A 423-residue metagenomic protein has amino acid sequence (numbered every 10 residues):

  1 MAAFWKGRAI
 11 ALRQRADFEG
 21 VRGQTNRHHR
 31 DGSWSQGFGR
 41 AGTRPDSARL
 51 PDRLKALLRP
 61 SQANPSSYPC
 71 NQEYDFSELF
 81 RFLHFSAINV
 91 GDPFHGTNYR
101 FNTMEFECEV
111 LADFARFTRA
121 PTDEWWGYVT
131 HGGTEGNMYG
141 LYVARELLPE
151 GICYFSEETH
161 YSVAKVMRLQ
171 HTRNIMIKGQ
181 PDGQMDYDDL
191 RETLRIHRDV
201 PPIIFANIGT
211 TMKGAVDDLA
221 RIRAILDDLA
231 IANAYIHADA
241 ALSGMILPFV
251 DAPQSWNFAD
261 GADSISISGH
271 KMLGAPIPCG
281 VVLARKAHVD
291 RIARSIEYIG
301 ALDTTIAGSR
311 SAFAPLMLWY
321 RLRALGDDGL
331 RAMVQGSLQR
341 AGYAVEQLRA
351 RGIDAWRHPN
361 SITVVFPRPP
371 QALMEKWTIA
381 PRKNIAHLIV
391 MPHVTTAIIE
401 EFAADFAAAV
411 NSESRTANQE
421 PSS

Functional and structural regions predicted by a protein language model:
M1-D123, N384-I389: N-terminal entrance/gating region of PLP-dependent enzymes' catalytic architecture
G32, S61-Q62, I88-V90, L169-R173 (+4 more regions): Short acidic (Asp/Glu) and glycine-rich catalytic loops that position anionic groups and cofactors
G42, D46, E78, F94-F106 (+12 more regions): Catalytic cores of large soluble enzymes that bind and process phosphate-bearing ligands
K55-A56, E150, A164, R294-I306 (+2 more regions): Conserved C-terminal alpha-helix-loop-beta "cap" of PLP-dependent enzymes that closes/shapes the active-site mouth
G91-N98, D123-G127, R173-G179, V200-I208 (+3 more regions): Glycine- and acidic
C108-R119, Y142-R145, R168, W319: Amphipathic, well-packed alpha-helical segments that form the structural scaffold of globular domains
D123-E124, Y128-I292: Conserved PLP-enzyme active-site core in the AAT-like
L229, M245-N360: Active-site C-terminal subdomain of aminotransferase-like
